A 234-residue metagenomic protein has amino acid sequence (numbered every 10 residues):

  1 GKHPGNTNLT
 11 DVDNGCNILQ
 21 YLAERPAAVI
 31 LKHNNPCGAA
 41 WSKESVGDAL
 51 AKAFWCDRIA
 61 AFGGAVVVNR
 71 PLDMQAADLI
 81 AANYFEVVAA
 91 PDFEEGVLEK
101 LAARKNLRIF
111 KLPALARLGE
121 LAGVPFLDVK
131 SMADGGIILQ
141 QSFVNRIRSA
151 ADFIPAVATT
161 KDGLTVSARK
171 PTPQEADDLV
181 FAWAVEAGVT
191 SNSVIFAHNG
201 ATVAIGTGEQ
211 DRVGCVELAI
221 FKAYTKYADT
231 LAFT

Functional and structural regions predicted by a protein language model:
G1-T234: ATP-dependent carboxylate/acyl-activation modules
